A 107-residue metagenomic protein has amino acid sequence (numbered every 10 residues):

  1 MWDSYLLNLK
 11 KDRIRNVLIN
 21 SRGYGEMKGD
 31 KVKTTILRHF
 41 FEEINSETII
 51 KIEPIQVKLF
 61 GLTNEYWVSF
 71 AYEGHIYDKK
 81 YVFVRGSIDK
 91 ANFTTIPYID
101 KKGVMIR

Functional and structural regions predicted by a protein language model:
M1-N8: Short beta-strand elements of extracellular/lumenal beta-sandwich folds
L7, R22, S69-A71: A generic structural motif
L9-I14, I44-N45, Y72-I76: A short, structured loop/turn motif at beta-sheet edges
K11-K28: Short acidic, flexible loop segments centered on an aromatic residue
M27-G61: Intrinsically disordered, low-complexity Pro/Gly/Ser/Thr-rich segments with frequent PxxP/GP/PP motifs and embedded
E53-R107: Terminal connector regions
